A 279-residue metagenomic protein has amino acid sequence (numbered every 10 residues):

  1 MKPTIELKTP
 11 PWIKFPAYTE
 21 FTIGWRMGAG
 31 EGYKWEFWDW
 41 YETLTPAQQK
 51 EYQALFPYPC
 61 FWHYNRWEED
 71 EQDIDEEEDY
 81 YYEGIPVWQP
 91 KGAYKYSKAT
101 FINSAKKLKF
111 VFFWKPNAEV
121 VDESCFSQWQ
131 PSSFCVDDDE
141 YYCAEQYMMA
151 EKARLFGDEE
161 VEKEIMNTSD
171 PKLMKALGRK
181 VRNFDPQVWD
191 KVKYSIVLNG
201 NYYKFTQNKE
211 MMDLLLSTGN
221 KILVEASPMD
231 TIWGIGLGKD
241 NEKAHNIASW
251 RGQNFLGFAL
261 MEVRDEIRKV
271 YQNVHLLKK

Functional and structural regions predicted by a protein language model:
K2-K279: Charged, low-complexity intrinsically disordered segments
